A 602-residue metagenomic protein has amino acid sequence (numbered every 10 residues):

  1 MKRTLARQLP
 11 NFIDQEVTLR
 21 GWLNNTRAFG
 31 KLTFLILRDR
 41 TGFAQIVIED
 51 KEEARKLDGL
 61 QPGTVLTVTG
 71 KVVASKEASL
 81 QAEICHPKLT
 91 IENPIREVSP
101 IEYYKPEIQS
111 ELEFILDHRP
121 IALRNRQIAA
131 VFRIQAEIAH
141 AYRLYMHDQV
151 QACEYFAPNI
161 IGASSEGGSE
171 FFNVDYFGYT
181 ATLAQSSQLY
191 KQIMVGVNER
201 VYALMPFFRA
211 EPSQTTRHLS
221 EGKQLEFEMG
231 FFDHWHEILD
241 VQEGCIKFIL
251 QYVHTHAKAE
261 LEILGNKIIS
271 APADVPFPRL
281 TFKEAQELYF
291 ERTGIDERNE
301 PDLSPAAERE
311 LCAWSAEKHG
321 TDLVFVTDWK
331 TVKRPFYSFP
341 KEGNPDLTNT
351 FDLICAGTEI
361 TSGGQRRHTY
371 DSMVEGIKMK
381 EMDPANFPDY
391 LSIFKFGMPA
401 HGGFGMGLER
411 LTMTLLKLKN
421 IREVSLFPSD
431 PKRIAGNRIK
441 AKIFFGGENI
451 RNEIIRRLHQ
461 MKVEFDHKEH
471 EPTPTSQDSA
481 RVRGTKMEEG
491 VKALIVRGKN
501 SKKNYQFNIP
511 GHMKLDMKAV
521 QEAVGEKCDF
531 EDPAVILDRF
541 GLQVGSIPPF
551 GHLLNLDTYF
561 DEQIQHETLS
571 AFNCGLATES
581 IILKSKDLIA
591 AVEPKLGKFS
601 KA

Functional and structural regions predicted by a protein language model:
K2-F232, K440, E471, S479-V491 (+2 more regions): Class II aminoacyl-tRNA synthetase-like tRNA-binding/catalytic domains
N24, G42, V73, R96 (+16 more regions): Short, glycine-/Ser/Thr-/acidic-enriched flexible segments
R27, V68, A74-K76, N93 (+9 more regions): A generic secondary-structure signal for well-formed alpha-helical elements
P158, S165-F171, G244-A356, M379-S392 (+2 more regions): Metal-assisted phosphate- and nucleotidyl-transfer catalytic regions
E199-V201, G222-Q224, G320-L323, T348-T350 (+5 more regions): Active-site lining segments that contact anionic ligands and/or coordinate catalytic metals
D233-D240, G244-V253, E522: Internal alpha/beta scaffold segment
G364-Q365, T369-A441: Active-site pocket scaffolds in enzymes
I443-A602: Extended, low-hydrophobicity, polar/charged segments
